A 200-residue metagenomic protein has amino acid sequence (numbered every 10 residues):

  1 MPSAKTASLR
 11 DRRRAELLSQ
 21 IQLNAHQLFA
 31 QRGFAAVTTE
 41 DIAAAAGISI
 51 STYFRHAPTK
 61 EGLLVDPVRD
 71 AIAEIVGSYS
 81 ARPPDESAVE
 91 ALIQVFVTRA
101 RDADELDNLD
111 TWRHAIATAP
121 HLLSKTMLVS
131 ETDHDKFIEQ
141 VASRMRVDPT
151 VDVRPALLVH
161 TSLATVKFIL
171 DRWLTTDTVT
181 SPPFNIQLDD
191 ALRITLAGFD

Functional and structural regions predicted by a protein language model:
M1-R32, A36-I48, V65, E74: Basic, helix-initiating cap at the start of DNA-binding domains
L17, A71, F96, V129-D133 (+1 more regions): Hydrophobic/aromatic residues within well-ordered alpha-helical segments
G47-A57: Short hydrophobic/aromatic patch on the recognition helix
P58-L63: A secondary-structure capping/hinge motif
A73-W112: Hydrophobic alpha-helical connector segments
Q94, T98, T132, H160-A164 (+1 more regions): Short, residue-level hotspots on alpha-helical faces of the histone-fold and other alpha-helical interaction modules
P120-R146, V153-H160: Amphipathic alpha-helical packing segments from all-alpha helical-bundle domains
R144-R193: Hydrophobic/aromatic-rich alpha-helical bundle segments in the mid-to-C-terminal region
